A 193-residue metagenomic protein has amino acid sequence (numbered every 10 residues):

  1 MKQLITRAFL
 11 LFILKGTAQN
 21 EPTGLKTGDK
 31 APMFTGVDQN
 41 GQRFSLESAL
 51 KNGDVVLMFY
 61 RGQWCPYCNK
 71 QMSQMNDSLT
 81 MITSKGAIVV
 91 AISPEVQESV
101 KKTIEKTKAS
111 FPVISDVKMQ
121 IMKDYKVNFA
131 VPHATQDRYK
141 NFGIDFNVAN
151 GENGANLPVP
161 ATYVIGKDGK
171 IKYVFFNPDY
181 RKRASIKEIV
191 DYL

Functional and structural regions predicted by a protein language model:
M1-P22: Bacterial Sec-dependent N-terminal signal peptides
Q19-S48: N-terminal "domain-start" segment that seeds a small globular fold
L46-M75: Short active-site neighborhood of thiol/selenol oxidoreductases, capturing the structured segment around
F59, I92, I165: Catalytic metal- and UDP-sugar-binding loop of GT-A-like glycosyltransferases, i.e., residues flanking the conserved
K70-K126: Structural microenvironment flanking redox-active thiols in thiol-disulfide oxidoreductases
D116-R181: Thiol/selenol-based redox catalytic cores and closely related redox-interacting motifs
Y180-Y192: A short, polar/charged loop-to-alpha-helix boundary motif
